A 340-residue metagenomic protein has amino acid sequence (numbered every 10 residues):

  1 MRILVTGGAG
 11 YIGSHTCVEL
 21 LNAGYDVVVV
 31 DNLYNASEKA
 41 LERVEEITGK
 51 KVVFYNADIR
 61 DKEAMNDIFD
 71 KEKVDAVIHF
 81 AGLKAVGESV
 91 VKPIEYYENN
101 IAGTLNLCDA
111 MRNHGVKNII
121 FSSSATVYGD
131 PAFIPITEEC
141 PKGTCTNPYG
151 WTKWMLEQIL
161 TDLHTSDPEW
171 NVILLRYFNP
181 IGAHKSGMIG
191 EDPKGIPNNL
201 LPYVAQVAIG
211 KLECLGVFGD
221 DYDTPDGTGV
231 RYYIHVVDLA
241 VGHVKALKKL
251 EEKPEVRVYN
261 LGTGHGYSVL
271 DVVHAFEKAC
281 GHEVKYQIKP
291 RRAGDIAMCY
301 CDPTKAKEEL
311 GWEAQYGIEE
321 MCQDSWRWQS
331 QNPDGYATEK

Functional and structural regions predicted by a protein language model:
M1-A183: N-terminal Rossmann-like NAD(P)+-binding domain of SDR-like oxidoreductases, especially those catalyzing
G24, G150-W151, G195, T263 (+2 more regions): Residue-level detector of secondary-structure boundary/capping sites
A57, F69, Y96, D192-I196 (+4 more regions): Pocket-edge positions in alpha/beta enzyme catalytic cores
Y97, T146-W154, G190-N198, P202 (+1 more regions): Short-chain dehydrogenase/reductase
G182-H184, D221-Y222: Short, basic/glycine-rich phosphate-binding loops at helix/coil junctions that contact nucleotide phosphates
S186-M188: Catalytic core of nucleotidyl cyclases, primarily class III adenylyl/guanylyl cyclases
L200-K340: C-terminal substrate-binding subdomain of Rossmann-fold SDR/epimerase-dehydratase oxidoreductases
